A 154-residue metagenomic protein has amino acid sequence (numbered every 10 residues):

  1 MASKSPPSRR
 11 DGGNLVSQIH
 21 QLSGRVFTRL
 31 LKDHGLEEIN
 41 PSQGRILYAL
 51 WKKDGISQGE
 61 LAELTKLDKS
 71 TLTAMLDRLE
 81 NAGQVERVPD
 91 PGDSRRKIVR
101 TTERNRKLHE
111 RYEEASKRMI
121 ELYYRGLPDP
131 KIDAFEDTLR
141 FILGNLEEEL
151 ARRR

Functional and structural regions predicted by a protein language model:
M1-E37: N-terminal leader segment of winged-helix/HTH proteins
M1-P7, D129-R154: C-terminal regulatory/oligomerization modules of transcriptional regulators
L15, V26, R45-Y48, K107: Pre-recognition alpha-helix immediately N-terminal to the DNA-recognition helix within helix-turn-helix or winged-helix
H20, Y48-K52, E113: Short, locally clustered residues in the helix-turn-helix/winged-helix DNA-binding domain
N40-I46, N105, K131: The N-cap/first-turn positions of alpha helices within or immediately adjacent to helix-turn-helix DNA-binding domains
D54-G55, K66: Central "turn" residue of the DNA-binding helix-turn-helix
G55, D77-R140: Charged, amphipathic alpha-helical coiled-coil/dimerization segments
A62: The alpha-helix within a helix-turn-helix
